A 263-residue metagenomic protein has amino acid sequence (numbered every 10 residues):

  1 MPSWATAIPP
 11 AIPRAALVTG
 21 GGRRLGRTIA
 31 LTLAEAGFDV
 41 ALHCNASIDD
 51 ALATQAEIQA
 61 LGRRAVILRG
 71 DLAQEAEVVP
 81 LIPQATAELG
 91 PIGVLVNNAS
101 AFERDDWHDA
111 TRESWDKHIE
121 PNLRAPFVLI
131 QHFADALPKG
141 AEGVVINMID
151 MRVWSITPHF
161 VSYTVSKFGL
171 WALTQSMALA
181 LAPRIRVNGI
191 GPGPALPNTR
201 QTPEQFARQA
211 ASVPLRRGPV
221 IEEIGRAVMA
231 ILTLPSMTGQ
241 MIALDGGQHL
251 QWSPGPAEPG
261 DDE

Functional and structural regions predicted by a protein language model:
P2-T6, S155, T238-E263: Short C-terminal tail/terminal secondary-structure segment of NAD(P)H-dependent dehydrogenase/reductase domains
A7, P13-A15, R63-R64, P91-I92 (+3 more regions): Active-site loop of short-chain dehydrogenase/reductase
G22-R24: Conserved glycine-rich cofactor-binding loop
L33, W171, L181-A195, M237-L244: Conserved Rossmann-fold SDR core element
R104, V144-A182, P194-A195, Q248: Catalytic loop of short-chain dehydrogenase/reductase
D106-W107, T111-I119, Q209: Substrate-binding pocket helix/loop in short-chain dehydrogenase/reductase
V220-L244, H249: C-terminal substrate-recognition "lid" of short-chain dehydrogenase/reductases
